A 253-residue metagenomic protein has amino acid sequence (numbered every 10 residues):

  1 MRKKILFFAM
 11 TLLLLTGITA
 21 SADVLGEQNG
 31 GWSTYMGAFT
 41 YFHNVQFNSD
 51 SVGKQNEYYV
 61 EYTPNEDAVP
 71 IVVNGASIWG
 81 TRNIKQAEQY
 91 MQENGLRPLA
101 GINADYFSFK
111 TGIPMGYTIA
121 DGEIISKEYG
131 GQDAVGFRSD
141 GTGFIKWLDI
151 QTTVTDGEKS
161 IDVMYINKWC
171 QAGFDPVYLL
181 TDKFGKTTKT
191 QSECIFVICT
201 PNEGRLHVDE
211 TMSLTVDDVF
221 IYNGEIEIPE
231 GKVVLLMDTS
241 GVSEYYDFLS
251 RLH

Functional and structural regions predicted by a protein language model:
K4-A22: Sec-dependent N-terminal signal peptides of Gram-positive bacterial secreted proteins and lipoproteins
S21-H253: Gly/Ser/Thr/Pro-rich low-complexity, intrinsically disordered segments
